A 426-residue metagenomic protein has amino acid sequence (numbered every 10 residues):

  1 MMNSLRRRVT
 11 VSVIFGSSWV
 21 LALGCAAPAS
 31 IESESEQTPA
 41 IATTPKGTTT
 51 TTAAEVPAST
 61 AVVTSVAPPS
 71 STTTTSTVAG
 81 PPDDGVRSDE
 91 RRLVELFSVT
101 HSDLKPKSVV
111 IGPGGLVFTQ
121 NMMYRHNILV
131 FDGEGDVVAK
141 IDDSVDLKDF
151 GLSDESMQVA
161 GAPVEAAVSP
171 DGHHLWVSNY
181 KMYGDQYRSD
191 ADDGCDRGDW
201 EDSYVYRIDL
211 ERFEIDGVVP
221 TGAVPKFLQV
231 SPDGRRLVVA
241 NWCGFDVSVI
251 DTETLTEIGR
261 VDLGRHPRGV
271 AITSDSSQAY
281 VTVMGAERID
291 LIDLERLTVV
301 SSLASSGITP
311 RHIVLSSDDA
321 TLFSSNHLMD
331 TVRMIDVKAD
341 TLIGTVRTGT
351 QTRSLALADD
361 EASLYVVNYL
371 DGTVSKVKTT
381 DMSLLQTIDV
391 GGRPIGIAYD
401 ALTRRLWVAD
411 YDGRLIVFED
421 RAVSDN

Functional and structural regions predicted by a protein language model:
M2-F15: Bacterial N-terminal signal peptides that target proteins for export
M2-S4, A26-E32: N-terminal acidic, proline/glycine-rich, low-complexity intrinsically disordered segments
N3, E34-E36, K46, E55: Intrinsically disordered, low-complexity polyampholyte segments enriched for Lys and acidic residues
A22-G24: C-terminal motif of bacterial Sec signal peptides marking the signal peptidase cleavage site
A26-A29, A40-P45, T49-T52, T60-V66 (+1 more regions): Predominantly soluble domains enriched in secretory-pathway, periplasmic, or organellar proteins
